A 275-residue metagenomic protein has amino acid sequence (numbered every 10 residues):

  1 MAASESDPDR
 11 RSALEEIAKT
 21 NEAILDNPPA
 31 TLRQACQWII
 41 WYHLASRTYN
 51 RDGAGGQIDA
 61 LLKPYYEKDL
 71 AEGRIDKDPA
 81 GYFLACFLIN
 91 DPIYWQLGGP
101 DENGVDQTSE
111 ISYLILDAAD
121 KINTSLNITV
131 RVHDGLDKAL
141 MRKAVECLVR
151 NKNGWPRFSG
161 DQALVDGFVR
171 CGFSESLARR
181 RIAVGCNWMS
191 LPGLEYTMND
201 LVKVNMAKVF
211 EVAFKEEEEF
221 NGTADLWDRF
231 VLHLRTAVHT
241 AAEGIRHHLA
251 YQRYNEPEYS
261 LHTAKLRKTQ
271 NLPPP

Functional and structural regions predicted by a protein language model:
M1-A3, L14: Mature extracytoplasmic enzyme cores
S4-P8: Charged, low-complexity interaction regions
D9-E15, A23, T31-P275: Conserved catalytic cores of very large enzyme subunits
